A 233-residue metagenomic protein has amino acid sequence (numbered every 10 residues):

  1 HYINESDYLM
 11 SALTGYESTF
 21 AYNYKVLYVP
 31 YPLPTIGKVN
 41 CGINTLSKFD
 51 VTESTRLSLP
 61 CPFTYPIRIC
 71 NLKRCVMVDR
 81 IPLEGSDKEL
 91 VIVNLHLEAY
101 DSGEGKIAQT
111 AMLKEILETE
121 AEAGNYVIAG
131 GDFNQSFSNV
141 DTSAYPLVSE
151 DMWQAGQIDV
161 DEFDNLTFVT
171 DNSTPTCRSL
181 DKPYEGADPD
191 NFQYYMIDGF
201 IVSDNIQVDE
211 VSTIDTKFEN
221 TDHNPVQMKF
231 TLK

Functional and structural regions predicted by a protein language model:
H1-E89: Structured beta-strand-rich core segments of catalytic domains in phosphoester-bond hydrolases
H1-Y2, L46, D79, E89-L95 (+3 more regions): Active-site beta-strand/loop signature of hydrolases that rely on acidic residues for catalysis
Y2, T19-T45, I69, E104 (+2 more regions): Active site of divalent-metal-dependent phosphoester/diester hydrolases
N4, Y8, C41, A108 (+2 more regions): Extracytoplasmic/secreted proteins, especially bacterial periplasmic and envelope-associated proteins
Y8-Y16, I116-T119, D151, A155-E162: Alpha-helical structural signal in soluble globular domains
S58, N94-L97: Short, structured patches in soluble enzyme cores that scaffold and shape functional sites
L97-G103: Second-shell loop/turn segments in exported
